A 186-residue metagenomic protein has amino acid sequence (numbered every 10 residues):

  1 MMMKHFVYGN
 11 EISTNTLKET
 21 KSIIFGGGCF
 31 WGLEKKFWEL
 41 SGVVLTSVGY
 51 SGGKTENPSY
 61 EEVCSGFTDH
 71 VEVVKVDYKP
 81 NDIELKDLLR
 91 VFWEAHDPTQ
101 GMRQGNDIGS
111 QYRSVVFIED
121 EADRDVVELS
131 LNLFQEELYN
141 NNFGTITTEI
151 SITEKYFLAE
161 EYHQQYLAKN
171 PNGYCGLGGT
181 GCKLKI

Functional and structural regions predicted by a protein language model:
M1-I186: Flexible coil/turn and secondary-structure edge motifs
